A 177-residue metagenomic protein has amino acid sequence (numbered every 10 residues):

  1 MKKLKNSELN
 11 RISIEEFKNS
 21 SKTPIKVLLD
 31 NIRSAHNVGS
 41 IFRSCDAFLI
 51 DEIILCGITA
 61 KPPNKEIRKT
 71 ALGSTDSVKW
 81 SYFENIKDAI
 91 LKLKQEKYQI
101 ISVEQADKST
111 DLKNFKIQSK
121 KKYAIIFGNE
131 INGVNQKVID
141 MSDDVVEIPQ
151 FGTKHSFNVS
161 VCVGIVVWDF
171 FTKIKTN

Functional and structural regions predicted by a protein language model:
M1-N177: Post-transcriptional modification and biogenesis factors for structured RNAs of the translation apparatus
